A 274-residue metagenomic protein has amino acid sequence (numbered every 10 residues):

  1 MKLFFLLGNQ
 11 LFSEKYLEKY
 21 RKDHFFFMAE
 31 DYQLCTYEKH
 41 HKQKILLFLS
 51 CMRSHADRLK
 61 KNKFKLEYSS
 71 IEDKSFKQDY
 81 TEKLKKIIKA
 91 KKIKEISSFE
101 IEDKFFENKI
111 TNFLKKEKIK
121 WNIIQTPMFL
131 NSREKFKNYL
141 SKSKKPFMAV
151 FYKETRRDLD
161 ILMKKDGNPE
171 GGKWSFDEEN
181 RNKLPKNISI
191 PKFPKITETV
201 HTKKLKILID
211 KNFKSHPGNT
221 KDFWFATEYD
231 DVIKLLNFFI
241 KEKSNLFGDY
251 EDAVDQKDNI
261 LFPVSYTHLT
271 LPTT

Functional and structural regions predicted by a protein language model:
M1-E67, I71: N-terminal beta-strand-loop-alpha-helix module at the start of alpha/beta ligand-binding or catalytic domains
L7-Y16, Y80-K85, F106-K109, Y266: Short alpha-helical segments and helix-capping/turn motifs at coil-helix boundaries
N9, D31, I71-D73, I101-D103 (+2 more regions): An acidic- and aromatic-residue-enriched active-site/binding cleft used to recognize and process polar
F12-E14, L34-Y37, S75-F76, K104-F106 (+2 more regions): Flexible loop/turn segments at secondary-structure boundaries
L47-S50, S54, F105, T227 (+1 more regions): Generic recognition of stable, solvent-exposed alpha-helical segments in well-folded globular domains
K77-F225: Beta-rich, aromatic/charged-enriched effector core domains that present basic-aromatic interfaces for binding
T197-D258, V264-S265: Long, contiguous internal "core" modules enriched in hydrophobic/ aromatic residues
T267-T273: Conserved small/polar residues in nucleotide/adenosyl-binding loops
